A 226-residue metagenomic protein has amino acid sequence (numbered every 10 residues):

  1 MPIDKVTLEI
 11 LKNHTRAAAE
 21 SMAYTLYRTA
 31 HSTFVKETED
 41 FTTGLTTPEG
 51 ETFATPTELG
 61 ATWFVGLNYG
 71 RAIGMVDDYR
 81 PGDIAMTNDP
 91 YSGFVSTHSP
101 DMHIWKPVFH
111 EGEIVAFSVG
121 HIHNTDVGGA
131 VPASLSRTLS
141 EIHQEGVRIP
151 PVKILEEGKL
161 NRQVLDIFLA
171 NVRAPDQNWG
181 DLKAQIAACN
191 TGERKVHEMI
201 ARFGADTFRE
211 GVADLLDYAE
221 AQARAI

Functional and structural regions predicted by a protein language model:
P2-E113, F117, H121-T125: Long, structured ligand/cofactor-binding scaffold of large enzymes
P2-V6, L26, F53-T55, R173 (+2 more regions): Glycine- and acidic
V6, P56-W63, G93-P100, A133-L139 (+3 more regions): Alpha-helix capping and helix-loop boundary segments enriched in small/acidic/polar residues
H31, V35, E39-T42, G70-A72 (+6 more regions): Solvent-exposed, non-transmembrane amphipathic alpha-helical segments
H31, V35-T38, P81-D83, G180-A184 (+2 more regions): Short coil/turn segments at secondary-structure boundaries
T38-T47, K183-K195, Y218-A221: Core structural elements
F109-H197: Mobile "lid/hinge" segments at catalytic clefts and subdomain interfaces of large enzymes
R194-I226: Accessory "access/gating" subregions that flank catalytic or transport cores
